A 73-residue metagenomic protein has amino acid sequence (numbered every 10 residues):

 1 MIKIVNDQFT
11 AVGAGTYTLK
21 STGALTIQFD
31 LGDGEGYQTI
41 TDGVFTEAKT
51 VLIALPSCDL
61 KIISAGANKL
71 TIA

Functional and structural regions predicted by a protein language model:
M1-A73: Acidic, Ser/Thr/Pro
